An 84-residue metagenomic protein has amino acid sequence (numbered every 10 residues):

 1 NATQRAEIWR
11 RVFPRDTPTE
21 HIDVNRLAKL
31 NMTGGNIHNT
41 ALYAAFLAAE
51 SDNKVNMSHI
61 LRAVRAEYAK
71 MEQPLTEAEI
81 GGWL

Functional and structural regions predicted by a protein language model:
N1-F13: Conserved AAA+ ATPase "SRH/arginine-finger" region at the nucleotide-binding site
A6, P18-M32, T40-Y43, M57-S58: Short conserved motifs of the RecA-like P-loop NTPase core
W9, A41, V64: Hydrophobic "lid"/C-terminal helical patch of Rossmann-like NAD(P)-dependent dehydrogenase/epimerase domains
G35: Key DNA-contact positions within bacterial/archaeal DNA-binding proteins
H38, N53-L84: C-terminal engagement/docking regions of AAA+ P-loop ATPases
